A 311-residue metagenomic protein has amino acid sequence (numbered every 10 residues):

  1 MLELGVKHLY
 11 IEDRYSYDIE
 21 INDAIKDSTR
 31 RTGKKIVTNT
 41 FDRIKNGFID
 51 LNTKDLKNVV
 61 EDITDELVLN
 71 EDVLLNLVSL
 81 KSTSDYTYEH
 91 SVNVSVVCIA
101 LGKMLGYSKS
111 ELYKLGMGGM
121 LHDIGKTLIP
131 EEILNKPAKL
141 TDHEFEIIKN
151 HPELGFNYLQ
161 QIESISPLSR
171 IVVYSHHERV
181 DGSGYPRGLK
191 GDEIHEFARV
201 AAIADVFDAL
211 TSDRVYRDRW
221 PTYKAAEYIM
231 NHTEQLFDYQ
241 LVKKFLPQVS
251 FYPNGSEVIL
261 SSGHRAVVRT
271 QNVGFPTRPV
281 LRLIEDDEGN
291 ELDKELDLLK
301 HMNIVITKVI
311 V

Functional and structural regions predicted by a protein language model:
L2-I44, L51, L56-V59, L67: Transcription initiation cofactors for RNA polymerase, centered on bacterial and plant organellar sigma factors
K35-V311: Histidine- and acidic-residue-rich, metal-dependent catalytic cores
